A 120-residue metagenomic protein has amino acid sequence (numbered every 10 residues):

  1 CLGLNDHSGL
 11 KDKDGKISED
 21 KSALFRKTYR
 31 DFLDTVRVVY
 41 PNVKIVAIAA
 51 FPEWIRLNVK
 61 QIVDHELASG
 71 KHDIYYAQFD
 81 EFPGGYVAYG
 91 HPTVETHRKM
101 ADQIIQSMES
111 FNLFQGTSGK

Functional and structural regions predicted by a protein language model:
C1-G119: Alpha-helical cap/lid subdomain in secreted, periplasmic, or secretory-pathway luminal O-acyl-processing enzymes
